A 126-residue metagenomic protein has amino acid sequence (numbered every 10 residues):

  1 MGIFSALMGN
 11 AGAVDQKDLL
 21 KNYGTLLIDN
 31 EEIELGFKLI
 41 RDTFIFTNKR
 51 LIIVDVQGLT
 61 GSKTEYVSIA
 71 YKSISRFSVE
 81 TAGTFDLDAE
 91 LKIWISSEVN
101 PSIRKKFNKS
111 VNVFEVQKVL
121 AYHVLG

Functional and structural regions predicted by a protein language model:
M1-F44, S102, N108-S110, F114 (+1 more regions): Anionic N-terminal interaction surfaces
L26-T43, T47-E90, W94-P101: Phosphoinositide-binding peripheral membrane targeting modules
Q117: IQ-motif-like calmodulin-binding regions
L120-V124: C-terminal alpha-helix/helix-terminus motif
